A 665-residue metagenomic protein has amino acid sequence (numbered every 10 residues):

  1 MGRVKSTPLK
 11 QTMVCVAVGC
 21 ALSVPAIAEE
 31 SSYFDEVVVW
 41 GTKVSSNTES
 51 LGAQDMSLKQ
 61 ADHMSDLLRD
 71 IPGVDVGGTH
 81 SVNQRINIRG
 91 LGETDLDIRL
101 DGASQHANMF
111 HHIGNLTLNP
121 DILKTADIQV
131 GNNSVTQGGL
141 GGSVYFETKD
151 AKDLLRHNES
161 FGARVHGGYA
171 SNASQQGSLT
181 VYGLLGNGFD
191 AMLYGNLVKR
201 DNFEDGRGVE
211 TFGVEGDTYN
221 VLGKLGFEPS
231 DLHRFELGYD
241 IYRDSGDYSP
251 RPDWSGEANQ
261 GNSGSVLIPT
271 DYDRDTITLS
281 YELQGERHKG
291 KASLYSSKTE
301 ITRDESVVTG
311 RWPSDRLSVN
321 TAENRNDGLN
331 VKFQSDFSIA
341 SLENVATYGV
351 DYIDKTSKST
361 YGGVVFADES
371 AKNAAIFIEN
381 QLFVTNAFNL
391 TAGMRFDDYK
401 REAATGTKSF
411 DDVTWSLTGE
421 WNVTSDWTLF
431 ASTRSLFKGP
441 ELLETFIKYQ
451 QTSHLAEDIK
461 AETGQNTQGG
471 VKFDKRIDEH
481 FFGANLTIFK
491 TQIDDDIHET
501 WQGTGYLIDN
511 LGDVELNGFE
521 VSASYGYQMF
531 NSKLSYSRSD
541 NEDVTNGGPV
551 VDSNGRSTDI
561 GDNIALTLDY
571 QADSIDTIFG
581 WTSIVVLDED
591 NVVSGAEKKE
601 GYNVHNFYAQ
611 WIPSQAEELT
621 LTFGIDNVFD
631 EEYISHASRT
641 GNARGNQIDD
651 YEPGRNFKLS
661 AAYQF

Functional and structural regions predicted by a protein language model:
S104-G131, D458: Short acidic/polar hinge/loop motifs at secondary-structure boundaries that mediate gating or recognition
P120-R164: A beta-strand signature from Gram-negative outer-membrane beta-barrel systems, especially the internal plug domain
G167, L193, Q284, K289-V307 (+6 more regions): Membrane-embedded beta-barrel scaffold of Gram-negative outer-membrane proteins
Y169-K199, V209-S249, D273-L279, S335 (+4 more regions): Transmembrane beta-barrel wall of Gram-negative outer-membrane proteins
G206, F212-V214, T218, L232-E286 (+3 more regions): Flexible loop and strand-edge segments within Gram-negative outer membrane beta-barrel domains
R243-D247, R251-N259, K400-E402, T407 (+6 more regions): Surface-exposed extracellular loop regions of Gram-negative outer-membrane beta-barrel proteins, predominantly
F333, T385-L390, F481-Q492, D509-V593 (+1 more regions): Gram-negative outer-membrane beta-barrel transporters
F437, F489, W611-F665: C-terminal beta-signal and adjacent terminal beta-strands/loops of Gram-negative outer-membrane beta-barrel proteins
